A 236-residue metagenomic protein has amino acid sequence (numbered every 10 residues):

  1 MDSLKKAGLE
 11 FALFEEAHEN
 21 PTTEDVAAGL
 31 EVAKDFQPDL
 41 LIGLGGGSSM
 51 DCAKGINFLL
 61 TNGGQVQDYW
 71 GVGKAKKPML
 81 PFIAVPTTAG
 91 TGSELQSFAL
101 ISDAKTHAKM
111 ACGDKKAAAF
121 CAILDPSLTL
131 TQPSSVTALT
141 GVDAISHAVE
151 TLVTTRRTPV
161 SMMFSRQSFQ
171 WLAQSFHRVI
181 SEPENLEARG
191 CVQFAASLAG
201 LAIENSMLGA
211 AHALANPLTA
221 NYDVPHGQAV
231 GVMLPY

Functional and structural regions predicted by a protein language model:
M1-L40: ATP/NTP phosphate-donor binding region
D2, E31, F58, N62 (+3 more regions): Short, well-ordered alpha-helices that flank and scaffold nucleotide-derived cofactor binding pockets
A12-E15, L41-L44, I83, A199-G200: Short glycine-rich or small-residue beta-strand-to-loop segments that form or flank ligand, phosphate, metal/Fe-S
E24-S127: Glycine/threonine-rich beta-strand-loop-alpha-helix active-site module that forms ligand/phosphate-binding
G29, C52-N57, A148-V149, L172-S175 (+4 more regions): Buried hydrophobic packing segments
F98-S206: Carboxylate- and glycine-rich phosphate/diphosphate-binding segment that chelates Mg2+/Mn2+
S206-Y236: C-terminal catalytic subdomain
